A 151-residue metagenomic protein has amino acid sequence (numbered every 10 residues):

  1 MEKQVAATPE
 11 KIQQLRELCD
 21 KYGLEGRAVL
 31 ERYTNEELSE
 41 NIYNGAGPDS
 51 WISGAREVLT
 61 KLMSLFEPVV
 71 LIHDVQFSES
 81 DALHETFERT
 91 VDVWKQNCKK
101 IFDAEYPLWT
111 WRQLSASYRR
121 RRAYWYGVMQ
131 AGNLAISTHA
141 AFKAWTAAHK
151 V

Functional and structural regions predicted by a protein language model:
M1-V151: Extended terminal accessory/targeting regions
